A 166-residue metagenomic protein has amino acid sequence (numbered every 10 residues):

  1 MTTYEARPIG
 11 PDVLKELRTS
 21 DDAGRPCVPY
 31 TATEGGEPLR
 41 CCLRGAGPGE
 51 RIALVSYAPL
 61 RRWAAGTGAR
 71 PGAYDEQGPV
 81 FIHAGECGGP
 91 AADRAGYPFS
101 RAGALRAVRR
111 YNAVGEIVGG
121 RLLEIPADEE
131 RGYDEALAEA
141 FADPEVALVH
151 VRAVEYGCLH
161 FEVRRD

Functional and structural regions predicted by a protein language model:
M1-R7: Polar/acidic, low-complexity leader/linker segments enriched in S/T/G and N/D
G10-F99, G103-V108: N-terminal, charged amphipathic alpha-helical interaction modules
R109-L148, R152, R165: Short, hydrophobic/π-rich interface segment
A153-C158: Short Gly/Ser/Thr- and Asp/Glu-enriched loop/turn motifs at secondary-structure junctions
L159-D166: C-terminal edge-of-domain segments
